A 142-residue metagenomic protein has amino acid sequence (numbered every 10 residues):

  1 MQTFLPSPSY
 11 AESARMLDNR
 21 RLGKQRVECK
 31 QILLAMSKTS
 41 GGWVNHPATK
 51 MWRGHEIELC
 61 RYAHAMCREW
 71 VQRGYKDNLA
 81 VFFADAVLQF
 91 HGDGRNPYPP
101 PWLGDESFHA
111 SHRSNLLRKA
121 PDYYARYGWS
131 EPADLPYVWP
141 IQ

Functional and structural regions predicted by a protein language model:
M1-Q142: Expand to "…catalyze enediolate/carbanion chemistry for C-C bond making/breaking, isomerization, decarboxylation
